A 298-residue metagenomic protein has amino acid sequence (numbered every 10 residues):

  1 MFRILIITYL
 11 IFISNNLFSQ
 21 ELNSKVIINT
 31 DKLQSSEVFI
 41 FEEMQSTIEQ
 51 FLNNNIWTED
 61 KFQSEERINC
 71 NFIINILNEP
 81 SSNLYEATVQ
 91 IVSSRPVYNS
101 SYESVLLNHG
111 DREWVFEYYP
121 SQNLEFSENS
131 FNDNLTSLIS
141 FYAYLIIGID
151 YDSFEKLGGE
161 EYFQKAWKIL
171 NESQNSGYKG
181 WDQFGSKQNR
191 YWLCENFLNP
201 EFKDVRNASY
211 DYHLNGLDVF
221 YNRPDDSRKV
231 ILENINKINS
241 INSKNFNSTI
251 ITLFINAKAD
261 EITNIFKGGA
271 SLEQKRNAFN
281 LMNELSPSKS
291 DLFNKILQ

Functional and structural regions predicted by a protein language model:
M1-L22: Bacterial Sec-dependent N-terminal signal peptides
Q20-E86, V97-N99: Start-of-domain marker
I27, L214-Q298: A cross-kingdom marker for long, charged
D31-V38, E125-D133, K244: Second-shell loop/turn segments in exported
E49-W57, G148-D152, T263, K267: Sec-exported extracytoplasmic/periplasmic mature domains
E86-E195: Acidic/His-rich structured neighborhood in mature extracellular/periplasmic domains
G158-I251: Flexible, glycine-rich surface segments
